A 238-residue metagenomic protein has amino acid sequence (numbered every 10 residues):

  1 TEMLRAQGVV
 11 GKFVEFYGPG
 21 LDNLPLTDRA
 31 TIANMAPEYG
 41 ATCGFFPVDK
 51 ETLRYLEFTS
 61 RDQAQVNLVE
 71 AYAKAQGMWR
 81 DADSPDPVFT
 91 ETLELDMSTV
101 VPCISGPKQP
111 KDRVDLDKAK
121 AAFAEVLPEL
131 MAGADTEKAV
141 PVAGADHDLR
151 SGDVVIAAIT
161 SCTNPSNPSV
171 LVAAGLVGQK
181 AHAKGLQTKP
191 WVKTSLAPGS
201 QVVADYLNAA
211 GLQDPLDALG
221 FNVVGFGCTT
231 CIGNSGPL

Functional and structural regions predicted by a protein language model:
T1-L238: Fe-S-dependent hydro-lyases/dehydratases of central metabolism
